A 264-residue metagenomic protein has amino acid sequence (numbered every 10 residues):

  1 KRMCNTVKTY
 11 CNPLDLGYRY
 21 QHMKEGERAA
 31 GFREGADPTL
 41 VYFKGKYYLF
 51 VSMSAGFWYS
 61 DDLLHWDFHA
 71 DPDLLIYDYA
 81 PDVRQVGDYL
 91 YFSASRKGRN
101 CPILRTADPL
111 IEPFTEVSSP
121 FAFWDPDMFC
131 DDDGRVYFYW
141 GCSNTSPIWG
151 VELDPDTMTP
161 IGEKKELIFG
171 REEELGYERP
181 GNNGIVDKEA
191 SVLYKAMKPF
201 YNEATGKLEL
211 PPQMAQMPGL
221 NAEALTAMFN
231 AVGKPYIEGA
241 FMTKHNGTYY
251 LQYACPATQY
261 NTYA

Functional and structural regions predicted by a protein language model:
K1-A264: Carbohydrate-active catalytic/glycan-binding domains of CAZyme proteins, especially the secreted or lumenal ectodomains
